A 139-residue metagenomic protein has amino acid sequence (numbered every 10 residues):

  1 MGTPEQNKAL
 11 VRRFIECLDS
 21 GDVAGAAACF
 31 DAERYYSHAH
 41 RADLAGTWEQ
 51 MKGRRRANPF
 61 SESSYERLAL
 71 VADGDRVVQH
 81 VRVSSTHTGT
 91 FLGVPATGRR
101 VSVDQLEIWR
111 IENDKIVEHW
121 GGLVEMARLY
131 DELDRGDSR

Functional and structural regions predicted by a protein language model:
M1-C29, E33, D137-R139: Short, low-complexity N-terminal intrinsically disordered segments enriched in polar/charged residues
M1-G2, R82-F91, R139: Short, positively charged
V11, A26-A27, Q79, W109 (+1 more regions): Residue-level signal for nonpolar/aromatic packing positions in well-ordered secondary structure
F14, S63, L68-L70, L106 (+1 more regions): Generic beta-strand hydrophobic packing signal
V23-V77, V81-S85: A solvent-exposed, acidic/Ser-Thr-rich amphipathic alpha-helical stretch
F60-S64, I111, I116: C-terminal-biased regions
S84-N113: Exposed beta-sheet edge and beta->alpha loop/turn motif
V117-R139: Low-complexity, intrinsically disordered terminal/linker segments enriched in charged and Gly/Pro repeats
